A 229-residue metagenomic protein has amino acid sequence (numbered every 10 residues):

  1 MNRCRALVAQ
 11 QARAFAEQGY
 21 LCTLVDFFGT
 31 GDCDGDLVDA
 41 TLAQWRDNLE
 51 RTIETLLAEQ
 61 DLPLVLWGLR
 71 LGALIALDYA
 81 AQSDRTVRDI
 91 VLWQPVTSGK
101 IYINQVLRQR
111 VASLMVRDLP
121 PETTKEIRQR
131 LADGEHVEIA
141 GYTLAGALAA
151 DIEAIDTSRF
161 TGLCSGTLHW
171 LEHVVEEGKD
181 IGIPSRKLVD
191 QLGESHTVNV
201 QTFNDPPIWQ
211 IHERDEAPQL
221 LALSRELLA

Functional and structural regions predicted by a protein language model:
M1-F27: Short, surface-exposed "cap/lid" segments of acyl-processing enzymes
R13-A16, T23-V25, L188-Q191, L221 (+1 more regions): Terminal, non-globular segments
L21, D26-G31, V96, N204-P206: Short beta-to-alpha linker loops that shape the active-site pocket of alpha/beta-hydrolase fold enzymes
T30-D61: Catalytic nucleophile-loop/oxyanion-hole region of alpha/beta-hydrolase and closely related hydrolase-like folds
L57-L71: Alpha/beta-hydrolase fold nucleophile elbow
W67-A76, Q94: Gly/Ala-rich beta-loop-alpha elbow adjacent to hydrolase catalytic centers
D78-Q82: Active-site signature of alpha/beta-hydrolase-fold catalytic machinery across serine- and Asp/Cys-nucleophile hydrolases
T86-R225: The alpha/beta-hydrolase serine catalytic core
